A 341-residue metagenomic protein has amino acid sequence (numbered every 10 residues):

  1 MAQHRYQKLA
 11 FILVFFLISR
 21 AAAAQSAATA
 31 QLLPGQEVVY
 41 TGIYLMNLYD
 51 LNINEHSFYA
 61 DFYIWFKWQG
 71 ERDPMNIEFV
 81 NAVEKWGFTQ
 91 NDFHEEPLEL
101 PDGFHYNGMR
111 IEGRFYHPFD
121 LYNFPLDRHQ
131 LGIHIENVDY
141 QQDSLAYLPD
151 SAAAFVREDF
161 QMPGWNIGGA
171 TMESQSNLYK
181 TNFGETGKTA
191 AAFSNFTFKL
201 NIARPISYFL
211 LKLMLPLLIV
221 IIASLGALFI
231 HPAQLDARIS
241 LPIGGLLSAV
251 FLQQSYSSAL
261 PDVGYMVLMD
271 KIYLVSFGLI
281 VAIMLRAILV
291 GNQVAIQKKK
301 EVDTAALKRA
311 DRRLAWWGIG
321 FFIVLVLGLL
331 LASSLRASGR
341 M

Functional and structural regions predicted by a protein language model:
M1-A10: Bacterial N-terminal signal peptides that target proteins for export
A10-R20: Bacterial N-terminal signal peptides
F16, I319-L331: Hydrophobic core of alpha-helical transmembrane segments in multi-pass integral membrane proteins
Q25-N201: Soluble non-transmembrane domains of integral membrane proteins
N177-L178, L307, A315, L329-A332: Flexible extramembrane loops and terminal tails that flank transmembrane helices in small membrane-associated subunits
T197-F321: Channel- or pocket-lining gating/hinge segments that regulate access to a cavity or pore
L307, I323, S338-R340: Acidic, carboxylate-rich catalytic segments that either coordinate divalent cations
G328-M341: Juxtamembrane boundary at the C-terminal end of a transmembrane helix
